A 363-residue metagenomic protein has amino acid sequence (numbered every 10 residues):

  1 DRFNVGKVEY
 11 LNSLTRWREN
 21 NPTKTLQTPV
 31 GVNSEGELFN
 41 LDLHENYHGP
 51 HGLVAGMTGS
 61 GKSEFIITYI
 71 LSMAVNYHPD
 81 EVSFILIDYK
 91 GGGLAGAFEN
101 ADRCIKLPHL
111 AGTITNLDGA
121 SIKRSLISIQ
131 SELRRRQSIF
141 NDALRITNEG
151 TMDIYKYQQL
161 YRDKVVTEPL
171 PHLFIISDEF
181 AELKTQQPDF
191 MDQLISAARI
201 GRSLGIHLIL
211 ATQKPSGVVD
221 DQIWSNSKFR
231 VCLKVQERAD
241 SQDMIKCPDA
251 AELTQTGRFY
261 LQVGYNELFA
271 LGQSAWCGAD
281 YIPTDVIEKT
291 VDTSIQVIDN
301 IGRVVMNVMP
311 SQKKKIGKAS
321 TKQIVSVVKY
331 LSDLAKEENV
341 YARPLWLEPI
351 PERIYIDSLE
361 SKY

Functional and structural regions predicted by a protein language model:
D1-H44, V219-Y363: Phosphate-binding and hydrolysis-coupling loops of NTP-dependent motor/remodeling domains
N4, V8-N148, K164-D243, E252 (+1 more regions): P-loop NTPase catalytic phosphate-binding loop
D153-V165: Conserved RecA-like ASCE ATPase "motif II neighborhood" in helicase/translocase motors
